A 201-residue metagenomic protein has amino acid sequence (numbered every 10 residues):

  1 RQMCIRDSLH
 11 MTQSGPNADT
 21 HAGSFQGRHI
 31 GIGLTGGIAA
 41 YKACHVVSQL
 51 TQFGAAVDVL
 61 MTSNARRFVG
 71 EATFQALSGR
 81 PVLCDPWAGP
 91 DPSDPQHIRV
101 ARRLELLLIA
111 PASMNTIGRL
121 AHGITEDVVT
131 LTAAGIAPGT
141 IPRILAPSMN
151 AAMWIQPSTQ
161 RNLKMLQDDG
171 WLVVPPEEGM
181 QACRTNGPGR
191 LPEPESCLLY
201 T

Functional and structural regions predicted by a protein language model:
R1-I5: Short, small-residue-biased leader/transition segments that mark boundaries at the very start of proteins
L9-L145, N150-L198: A cross-family phosphate/adenosyl-ligand binding-site feature
